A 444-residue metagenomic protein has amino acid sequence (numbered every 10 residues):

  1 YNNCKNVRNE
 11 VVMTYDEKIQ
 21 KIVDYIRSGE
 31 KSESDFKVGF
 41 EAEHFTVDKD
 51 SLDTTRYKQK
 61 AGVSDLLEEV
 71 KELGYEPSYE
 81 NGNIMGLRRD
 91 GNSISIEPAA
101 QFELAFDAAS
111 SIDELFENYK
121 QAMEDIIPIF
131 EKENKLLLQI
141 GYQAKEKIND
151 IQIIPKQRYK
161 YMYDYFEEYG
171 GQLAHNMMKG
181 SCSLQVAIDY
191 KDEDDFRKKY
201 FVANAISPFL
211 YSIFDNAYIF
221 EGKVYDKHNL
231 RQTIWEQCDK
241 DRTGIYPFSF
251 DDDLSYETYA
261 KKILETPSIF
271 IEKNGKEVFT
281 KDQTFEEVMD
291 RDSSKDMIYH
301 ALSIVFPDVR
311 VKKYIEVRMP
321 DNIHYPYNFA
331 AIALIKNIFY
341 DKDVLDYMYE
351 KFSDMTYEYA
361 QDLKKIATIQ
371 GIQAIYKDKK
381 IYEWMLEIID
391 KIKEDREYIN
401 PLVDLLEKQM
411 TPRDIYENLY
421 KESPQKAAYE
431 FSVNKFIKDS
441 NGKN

Functional and structural regions predicted by a protein language model:
N9-A174, G180, Y327, A331-Y340 (+4 more regions): Terminal catalytic/cofactor-binding subdomain
F45, Q185-A187, E316-R318: Structured core elements
E131-K132, L137-L138, Y142-R310: Loop-rich catalytic cores of soluble enzymes, especially ATP-dependent carboxylate-amine ligases and other
I269-E358: Structured mid-domain segments that build the active-site/substrate or prosthetic-cofactor binding neighborhood
